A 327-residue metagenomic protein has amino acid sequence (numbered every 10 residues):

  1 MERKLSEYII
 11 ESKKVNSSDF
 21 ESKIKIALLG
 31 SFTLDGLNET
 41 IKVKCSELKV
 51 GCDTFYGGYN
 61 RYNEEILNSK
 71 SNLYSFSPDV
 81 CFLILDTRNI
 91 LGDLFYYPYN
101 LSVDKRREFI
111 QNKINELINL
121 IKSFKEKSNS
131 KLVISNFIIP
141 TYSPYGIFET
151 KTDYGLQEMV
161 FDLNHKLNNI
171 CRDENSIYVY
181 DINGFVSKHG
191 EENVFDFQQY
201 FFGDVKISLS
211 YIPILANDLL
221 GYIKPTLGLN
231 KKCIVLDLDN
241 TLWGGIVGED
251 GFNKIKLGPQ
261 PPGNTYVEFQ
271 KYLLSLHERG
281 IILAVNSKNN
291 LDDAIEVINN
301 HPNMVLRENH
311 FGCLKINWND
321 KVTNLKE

Functional and structural regions predicted by a protein language model:
M1-F20: Short N-terminal or domain-adjacent regulatory/targeting segments
N16-K23, N38-T40, E47-Y59, N63-L209 (+1 more regions): Alpha-helical cap/lid subdomain in secreted, periplasmic, or secretory-pathway luminal O-acyl-processing enzymes
I24-E39, D239-L242: Catalytic nucleophile-elbow at a beta strand-turn-alpha helix junction centered on a G-D-S/GDSL motif, marking
A27-L29, S135, N286: Short hydrophobic segments within beta-strands
T33-L37, I110-K113, S208-L215, P261-T265 (+2 more regions): Phosphate/oxyanion-binding active-site loops and adjacent basic polyanion-contact surfaces
L34, I41-K42, C52, N68 (+3 more regions): Glycine/alanine-rich phosphate-binding loops at beta-alpha junctions
E65-S71, N319-E327: Conserved RecA-like ASCE ATPase "motif II neighborhood" in helicase/translocase motors
C233-V235, D239-T323: Alpha-helical substrate-recognition element adjacent to the catalytic core
